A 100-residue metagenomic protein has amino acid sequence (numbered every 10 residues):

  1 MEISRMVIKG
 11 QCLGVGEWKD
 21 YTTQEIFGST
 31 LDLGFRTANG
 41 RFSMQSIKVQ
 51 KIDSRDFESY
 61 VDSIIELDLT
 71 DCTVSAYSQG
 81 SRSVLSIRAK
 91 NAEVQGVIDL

Functional and structural regions predicted by a protein language model:
M1-L100: OB-fold and OB-like single-stranded nucleic-acid-recognition modules and their adjacent interaction interfaces
